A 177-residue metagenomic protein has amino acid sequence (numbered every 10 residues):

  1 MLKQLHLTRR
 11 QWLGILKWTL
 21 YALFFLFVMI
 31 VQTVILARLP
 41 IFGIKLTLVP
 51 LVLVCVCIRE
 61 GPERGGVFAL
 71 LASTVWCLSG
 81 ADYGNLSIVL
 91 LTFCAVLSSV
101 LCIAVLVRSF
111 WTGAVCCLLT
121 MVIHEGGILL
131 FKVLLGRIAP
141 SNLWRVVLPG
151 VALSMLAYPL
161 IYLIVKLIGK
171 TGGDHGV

Functional and structural regions predicted by a protein language model:
M1-V177: Terminal, non-globular segments
